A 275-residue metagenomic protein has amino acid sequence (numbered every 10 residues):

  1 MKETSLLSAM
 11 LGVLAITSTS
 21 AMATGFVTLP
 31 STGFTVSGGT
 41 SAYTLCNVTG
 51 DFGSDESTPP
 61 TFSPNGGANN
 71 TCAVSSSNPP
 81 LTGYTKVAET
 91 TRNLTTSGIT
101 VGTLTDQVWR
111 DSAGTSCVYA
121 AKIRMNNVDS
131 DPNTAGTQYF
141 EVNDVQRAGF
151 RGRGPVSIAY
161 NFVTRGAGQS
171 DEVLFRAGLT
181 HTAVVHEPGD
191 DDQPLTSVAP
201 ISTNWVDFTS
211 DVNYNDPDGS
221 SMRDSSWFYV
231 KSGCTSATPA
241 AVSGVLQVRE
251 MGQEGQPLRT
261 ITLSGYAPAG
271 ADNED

Functional and structural regions predicted by a protein language model:
M1-M22: Gram-negative bacterial Sec-dependent N-terminal signal peptides
T24-D275: Extracellular or exported targeting regions of proteins
